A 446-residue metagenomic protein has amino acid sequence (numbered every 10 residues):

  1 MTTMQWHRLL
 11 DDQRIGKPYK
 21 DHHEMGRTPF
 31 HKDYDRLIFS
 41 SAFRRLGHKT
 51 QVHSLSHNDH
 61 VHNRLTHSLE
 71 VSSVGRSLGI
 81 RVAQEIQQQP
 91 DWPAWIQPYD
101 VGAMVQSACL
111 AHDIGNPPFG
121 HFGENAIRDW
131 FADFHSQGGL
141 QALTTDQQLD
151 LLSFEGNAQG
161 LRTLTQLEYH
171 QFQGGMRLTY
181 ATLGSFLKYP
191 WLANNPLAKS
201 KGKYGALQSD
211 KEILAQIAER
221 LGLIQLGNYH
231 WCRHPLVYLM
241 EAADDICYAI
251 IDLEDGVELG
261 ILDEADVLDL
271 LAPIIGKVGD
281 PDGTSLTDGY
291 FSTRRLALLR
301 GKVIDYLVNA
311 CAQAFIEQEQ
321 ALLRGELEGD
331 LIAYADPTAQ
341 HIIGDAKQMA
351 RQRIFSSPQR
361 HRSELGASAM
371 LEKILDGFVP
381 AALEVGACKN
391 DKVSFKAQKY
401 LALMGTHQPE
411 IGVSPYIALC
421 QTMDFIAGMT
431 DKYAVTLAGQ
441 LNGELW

Functional and structural regions predicted by a protein language model:
M1-G26, I38-K49, L69, S73-V74 (+3 more regions): Sequence-structural signature of the catalytic-core scaffold of metal-dependent phosphohydrolases that act on
M1-H22, D376, K392-W446: Acidic, carboxylate-rich catalytic segments that either coordinate divalent cations
R27, H62-T66: Low-complexity, highly charged intrinsically disordered N-terminal segments that act as targeting/localization
H31-R44, A335-A339: Acidic, low-complexity proline/glycine-rich segments
F43-G47, S136, Y169-G174, L192-P196 (+8 more regions): Intrinsically disordered or highly flexible coil/loop and linker segments, enriched in small and charged/polar residues
K49-D59, M349-I354: A short small-residue
G160, L371, I426: A residue-level signal for conserved active-site and pocket-lining positions in enzyme catalytic cores
V278-I417, M429: C-terminal subdomains that position terminal phosphate/3'-OH groups for nucleotidyl transfer/ligation, primarily on
